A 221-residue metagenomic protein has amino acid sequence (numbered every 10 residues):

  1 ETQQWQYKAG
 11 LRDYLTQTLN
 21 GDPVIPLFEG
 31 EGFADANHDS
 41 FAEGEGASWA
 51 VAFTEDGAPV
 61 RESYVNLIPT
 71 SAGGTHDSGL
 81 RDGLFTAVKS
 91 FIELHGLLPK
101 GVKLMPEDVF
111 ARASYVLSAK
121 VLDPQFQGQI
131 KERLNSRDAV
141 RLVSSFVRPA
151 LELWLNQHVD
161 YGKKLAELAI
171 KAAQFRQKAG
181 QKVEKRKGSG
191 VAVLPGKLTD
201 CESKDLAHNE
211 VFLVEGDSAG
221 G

Functional and structural regions predicted by a protein language model:
E1-G221: GHKL-family ATPase ATP-binding module
